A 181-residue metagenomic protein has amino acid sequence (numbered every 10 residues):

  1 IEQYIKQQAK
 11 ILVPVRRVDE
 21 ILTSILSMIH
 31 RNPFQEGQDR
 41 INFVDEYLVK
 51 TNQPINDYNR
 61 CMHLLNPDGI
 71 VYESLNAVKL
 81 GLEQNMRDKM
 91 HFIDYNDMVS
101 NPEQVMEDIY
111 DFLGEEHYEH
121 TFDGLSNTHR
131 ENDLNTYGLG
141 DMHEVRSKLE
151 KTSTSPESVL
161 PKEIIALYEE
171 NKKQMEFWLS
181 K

Functional and structural regions predicted by a protein language model:
Q3-Q7: Short, conserved loop/helix-junction motifs that constitute active-site signature segments in enzyme catalytic cores
A9-L12, P33-G37, Y118: Short hydrophobic/aromatic-enriched beta-strand-loop microsegments
K10-L12, L22, P67, L75 (+2 more regions): Low-complexity, intrinsically disordered short peptide segments enriched in small/polar/basic residues
K10-V13, H91-I93: Hydrophobic/aromatic beta-strand patches that form the interior of the parallel beta-sheet core in alpha/beta enzyme
V15-R17: A short beta-strand-to-loop transition that corresponds to the Sensor-1 phosphate-sensing loop of AAA+ P-loop ATPases
D19, T23-F112: PAPS-dependent sulfotransferase catalytic domain
I55, N59-L65, K79-Q84, E103 (+1 more regions): PAPS-dependent sulfotransferases, especially Golgi type II membrane carbohydrate sulfotransferases
